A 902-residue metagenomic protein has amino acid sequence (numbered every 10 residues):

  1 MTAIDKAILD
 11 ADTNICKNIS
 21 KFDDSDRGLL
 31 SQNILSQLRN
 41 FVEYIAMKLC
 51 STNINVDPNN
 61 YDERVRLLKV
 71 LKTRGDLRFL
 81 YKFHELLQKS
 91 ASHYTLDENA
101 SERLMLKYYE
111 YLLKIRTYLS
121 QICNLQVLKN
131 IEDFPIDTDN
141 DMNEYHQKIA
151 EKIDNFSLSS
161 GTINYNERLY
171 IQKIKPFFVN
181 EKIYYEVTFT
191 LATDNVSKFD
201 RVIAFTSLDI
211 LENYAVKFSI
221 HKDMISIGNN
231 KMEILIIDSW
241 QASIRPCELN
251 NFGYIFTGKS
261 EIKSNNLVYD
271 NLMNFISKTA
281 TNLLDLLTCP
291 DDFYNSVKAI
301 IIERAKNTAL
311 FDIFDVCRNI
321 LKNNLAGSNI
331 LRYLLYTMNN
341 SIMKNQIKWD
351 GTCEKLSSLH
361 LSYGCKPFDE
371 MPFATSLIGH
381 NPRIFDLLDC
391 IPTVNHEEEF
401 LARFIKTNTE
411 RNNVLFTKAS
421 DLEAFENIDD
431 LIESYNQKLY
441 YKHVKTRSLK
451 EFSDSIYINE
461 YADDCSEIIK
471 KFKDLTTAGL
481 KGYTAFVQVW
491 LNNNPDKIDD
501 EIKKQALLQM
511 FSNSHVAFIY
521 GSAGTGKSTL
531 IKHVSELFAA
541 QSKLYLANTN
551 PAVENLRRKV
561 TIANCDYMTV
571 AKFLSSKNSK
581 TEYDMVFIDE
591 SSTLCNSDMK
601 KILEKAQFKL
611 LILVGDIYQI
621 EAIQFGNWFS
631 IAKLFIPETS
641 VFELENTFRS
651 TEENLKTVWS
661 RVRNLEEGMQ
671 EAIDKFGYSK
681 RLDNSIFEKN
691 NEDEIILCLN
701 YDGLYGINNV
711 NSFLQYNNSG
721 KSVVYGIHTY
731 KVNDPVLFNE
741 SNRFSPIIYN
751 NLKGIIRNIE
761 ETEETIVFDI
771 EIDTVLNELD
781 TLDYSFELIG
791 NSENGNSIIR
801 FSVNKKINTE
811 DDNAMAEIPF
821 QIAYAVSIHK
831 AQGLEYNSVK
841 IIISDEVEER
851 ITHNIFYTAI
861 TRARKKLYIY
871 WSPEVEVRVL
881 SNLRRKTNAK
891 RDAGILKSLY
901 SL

Functional and structural regions predicted by a protein language model:
T2-F218: Extended low-complexity, intrinsically disordered and solenoidal helical-scaffold regions
T117, C123-Q126, N130-I136, D141 (+1 more regions): N-terminal accessory nucleic-acid engagement/regulatory domains that precede and modulate ATP-driven motor cores
K471-A478, L537, K559-I562, K605 (+11 more regions): Conserved, well-folded catalytic cores of nucleic-acid-processing and energy-transducing macromolecular machines
G482-P495: Conserved adenine-nucleotide phosphate-binding loops and their immediately adjacent elements
P495-N513: Pre-Walker A adenine-sensing motif
Q509-S512, V516-D674: ASCE P-loop NTPase helicase motor core
T525, N564-M568, S650-E653, E688-L902: Core RecA-like ATPase module of SF1/SF2 helicases and allied nucleic-acid translocases
V662-G706: Helicase P-loop NTPase motor core
